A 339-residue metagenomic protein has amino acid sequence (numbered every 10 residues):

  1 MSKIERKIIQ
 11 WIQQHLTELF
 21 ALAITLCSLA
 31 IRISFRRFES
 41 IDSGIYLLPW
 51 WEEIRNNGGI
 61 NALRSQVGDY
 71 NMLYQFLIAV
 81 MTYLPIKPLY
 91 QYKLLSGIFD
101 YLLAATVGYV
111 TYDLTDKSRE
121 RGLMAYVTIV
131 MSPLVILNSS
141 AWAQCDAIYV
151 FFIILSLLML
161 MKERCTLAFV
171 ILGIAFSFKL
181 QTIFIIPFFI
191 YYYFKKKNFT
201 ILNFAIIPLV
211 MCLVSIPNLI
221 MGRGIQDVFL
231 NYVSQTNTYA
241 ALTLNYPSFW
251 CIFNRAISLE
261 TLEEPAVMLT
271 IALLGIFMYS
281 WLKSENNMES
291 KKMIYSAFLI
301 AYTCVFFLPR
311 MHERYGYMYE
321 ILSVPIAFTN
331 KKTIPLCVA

Functional and structural regions predicted by a protein language model:
M1-K7, F184-L209, I220-M221, M318: Perimembrane helix-loop-helix junctions
M1-S34, Y112-D116, G122-M124, E289: Start-transfer (signal-anchor) and selected internal transmembrane alpha helices of multi-pass inner/ER membrane
I12-I45, G97-D100, M131-P133, P208-R223: Transmembrane signal-anchor helices characteristic of membrane glycosylation enzymes that use polyprenol
L16-L19, S28, R32, Y101-A104 (+2 more regions): Aromatic/glycine/proline-enriched transmembrane-helix motif characteristic of membrane-embedded glycan-assembly enzymes
R36-W50, S65-L77, A240-F249: Extracytoplasmic catalytic/substrate-binding loops of multi-pass membrane glycan-assembly enzymes
M72, F76, I86-A105, L259-T270: Loop-to-helix entry region of an early transmembrane alpha helix in multi-pass inner-membrane enzymes
T106-Y109, I148-C165, L322-S323: Specific aromatic-rich, kink-prone transmembrane helix
I136-L137, I153-M159, T166-Y191, L213 (+1 more regions): Membrane-interface alpha helices of multi-pass inner-membrane proteins
